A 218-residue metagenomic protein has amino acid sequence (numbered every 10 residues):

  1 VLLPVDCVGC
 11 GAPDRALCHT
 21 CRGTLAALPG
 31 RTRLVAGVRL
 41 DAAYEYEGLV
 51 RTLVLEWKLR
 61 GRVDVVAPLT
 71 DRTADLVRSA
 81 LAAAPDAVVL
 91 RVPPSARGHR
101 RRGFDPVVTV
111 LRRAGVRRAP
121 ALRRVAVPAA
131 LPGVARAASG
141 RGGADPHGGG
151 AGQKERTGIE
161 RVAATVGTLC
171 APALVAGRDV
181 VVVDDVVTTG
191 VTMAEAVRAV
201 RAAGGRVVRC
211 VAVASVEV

Functional and structural regions predicted by a protein language model:
V1-V218: Glycine-rich phosphate/pyrophosphate-handling loop used in enzymes and phosphotransfer proteins
